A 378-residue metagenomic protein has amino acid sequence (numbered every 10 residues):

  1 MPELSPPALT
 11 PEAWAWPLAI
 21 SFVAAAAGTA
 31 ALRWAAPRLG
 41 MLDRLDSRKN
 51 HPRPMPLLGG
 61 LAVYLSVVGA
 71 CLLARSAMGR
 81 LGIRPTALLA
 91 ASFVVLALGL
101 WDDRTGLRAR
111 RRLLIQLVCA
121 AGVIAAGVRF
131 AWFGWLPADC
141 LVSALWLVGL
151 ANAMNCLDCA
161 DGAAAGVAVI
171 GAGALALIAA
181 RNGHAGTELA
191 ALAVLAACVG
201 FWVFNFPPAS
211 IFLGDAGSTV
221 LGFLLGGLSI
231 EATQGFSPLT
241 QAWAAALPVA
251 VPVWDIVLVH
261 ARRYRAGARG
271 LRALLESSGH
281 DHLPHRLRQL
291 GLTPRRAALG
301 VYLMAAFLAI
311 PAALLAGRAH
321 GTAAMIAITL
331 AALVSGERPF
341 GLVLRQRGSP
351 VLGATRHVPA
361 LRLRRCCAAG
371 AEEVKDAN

Functional and structural regions predicted by a protein language model:
M1-P2, V358-N378: Short, intrinsically disordered terminal tails adjacent to the first/last structured region
P2-V257: "…together with the soluble PPM/PP2C metallo-phosphatase catalytic core" -> "…together with the soluble PPM/PP2C
A30-P56, V257-R295, D376: Cytosolic, membrane-interface loops and tails of multi-pass inner-membrane proteins
L32, W254-A266, L315-A319, S335-G348: Membrane-helix cytosolic exit motif
C71-A77, F307-G321: Juxtamembrane "helix exit" motif at the C-terminal ends of alpha-helical transmembrane segments in multi-pass membrane
V94-D102, H320-L361: Alpha-helical transmembrane segments and their immediate juxtamembrane interface regions
R269-H280, R347-C367: Short, highly charged, low-complexity non-transmembrane loops/tails of multi-pass membrane proteins
S277-D281, Q289-F307, P311, A316: Alpha-helical transmembrane segments of integral membrane proteins, especially multi-pass inner/plasma-membrane
